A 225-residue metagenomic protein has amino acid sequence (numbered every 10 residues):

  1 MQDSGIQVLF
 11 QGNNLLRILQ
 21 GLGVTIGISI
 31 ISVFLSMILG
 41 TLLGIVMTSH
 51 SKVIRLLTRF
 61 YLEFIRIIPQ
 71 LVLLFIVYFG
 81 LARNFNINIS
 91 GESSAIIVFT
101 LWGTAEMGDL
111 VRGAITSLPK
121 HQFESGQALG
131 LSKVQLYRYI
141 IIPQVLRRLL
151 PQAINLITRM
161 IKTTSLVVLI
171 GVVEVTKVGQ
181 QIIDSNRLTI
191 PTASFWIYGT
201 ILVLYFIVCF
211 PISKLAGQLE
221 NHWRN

Functional and structural regions predicted by a protein language model:
M1-N225: Transmembrane alpha-helices and adjacent helix-loop boundaries
